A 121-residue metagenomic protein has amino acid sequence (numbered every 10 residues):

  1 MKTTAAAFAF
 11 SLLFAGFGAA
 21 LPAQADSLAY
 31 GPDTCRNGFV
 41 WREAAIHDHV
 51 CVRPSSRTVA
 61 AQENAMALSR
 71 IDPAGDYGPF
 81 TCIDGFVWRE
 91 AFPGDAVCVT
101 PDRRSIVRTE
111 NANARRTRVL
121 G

Functional and structural regions predicted by a protein language model:
M1-F8: Bacterial N-terminal signal peptides that target proteins for export
F14-A23: C-terminal segment of classical bacterial N-terminal signal peptides
D26-G121: Post-signal/leader-peptide non-cytosolic segments of secretory proteins
